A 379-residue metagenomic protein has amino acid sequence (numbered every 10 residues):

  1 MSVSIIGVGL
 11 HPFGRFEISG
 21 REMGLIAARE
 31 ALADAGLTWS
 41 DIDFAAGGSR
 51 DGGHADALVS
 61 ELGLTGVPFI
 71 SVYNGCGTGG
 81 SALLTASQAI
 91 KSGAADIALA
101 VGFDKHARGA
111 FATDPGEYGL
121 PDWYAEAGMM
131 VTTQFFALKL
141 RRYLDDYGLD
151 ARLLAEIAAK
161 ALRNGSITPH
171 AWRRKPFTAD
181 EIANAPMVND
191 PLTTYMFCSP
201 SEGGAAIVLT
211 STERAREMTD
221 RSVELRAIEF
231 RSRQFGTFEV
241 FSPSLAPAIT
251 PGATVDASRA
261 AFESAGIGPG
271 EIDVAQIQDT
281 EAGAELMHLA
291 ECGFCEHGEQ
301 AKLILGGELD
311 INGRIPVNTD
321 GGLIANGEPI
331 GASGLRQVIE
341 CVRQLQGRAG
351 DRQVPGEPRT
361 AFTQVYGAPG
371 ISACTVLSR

Functional and structural regions predicted by a protein language model:
M1-E17, E156, M187-D256, G306-D320 (+6 more regions): Condensing-enzyme catalytic core mediating Claisen C-C bond formation in acyl metabolism
M1-G77, Y143-D150, W172-E181, P191 (+4 more regions): Conserved active-site "lid/cap" helical segment
I18-I26, G53, G77-S81, G93 (+10 more regions): Conserved active-site and cofactor/substrate-binding residues in soluble primary-metabolism enzymes
W39-G48, P68-S71, A98-F103, R152-A159 (+5 more regions): Beta-strand segments within the central parallel beta-sheet cores of soluble alpha/beta enzyme folds
G47-V101, K105-Y124, G128-F136, R173-S199 (+3 more regions): Conserved catalytic cysteine-centered active-site region of acyl-thioester-dependent Claisen-condensing enzymes
G52-E61, F235-F241, D279-K302, P329 (+1 more regions): Short glycine/threonine-rich loop-to-helix capping motif typified by GTGT followed within a few residues by an Asp-Pro
N74-D104, T133-I167, I207-E213, N326-A349: Active-site-proximal alpha-helical scaffold in enzymes
